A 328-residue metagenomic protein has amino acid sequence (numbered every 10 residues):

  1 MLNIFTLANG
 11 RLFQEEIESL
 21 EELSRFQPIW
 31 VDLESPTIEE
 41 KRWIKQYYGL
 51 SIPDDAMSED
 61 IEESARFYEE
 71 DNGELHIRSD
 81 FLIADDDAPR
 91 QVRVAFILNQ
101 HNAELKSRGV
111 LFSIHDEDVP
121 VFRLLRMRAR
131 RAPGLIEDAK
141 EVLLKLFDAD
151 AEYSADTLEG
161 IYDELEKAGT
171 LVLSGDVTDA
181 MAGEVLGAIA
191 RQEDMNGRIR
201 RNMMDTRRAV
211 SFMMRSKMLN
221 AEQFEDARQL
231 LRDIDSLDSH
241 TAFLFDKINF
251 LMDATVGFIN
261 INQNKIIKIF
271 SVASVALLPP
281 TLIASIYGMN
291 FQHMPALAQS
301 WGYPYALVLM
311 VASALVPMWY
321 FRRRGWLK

Functional and structural regions predicted by a protein language model:
M1-R215, L219-A221, Q229, D233-S236 (+2 more regions): Peripheral, non-transmembrane regulatory/ligand-interaction domains of membrane transport proteins
S24-R25, E141, G183, A190 (+6 more regions): General secondary-structure edge motif
A209-F224, L251-N262: Long amphipathic alpha-helical coiled-coil segments
D235-K328: Hydrophobic alpha-helical transmembrane segments and their immediately adjacent juxtamembrane loops
